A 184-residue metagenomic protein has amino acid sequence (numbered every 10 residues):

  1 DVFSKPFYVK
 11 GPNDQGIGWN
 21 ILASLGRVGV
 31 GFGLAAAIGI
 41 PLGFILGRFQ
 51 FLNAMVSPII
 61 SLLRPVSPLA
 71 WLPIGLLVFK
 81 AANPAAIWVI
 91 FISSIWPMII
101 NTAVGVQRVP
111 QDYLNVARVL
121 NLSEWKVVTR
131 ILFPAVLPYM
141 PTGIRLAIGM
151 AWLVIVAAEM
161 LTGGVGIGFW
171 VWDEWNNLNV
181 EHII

Functional and structural regions predicted by a protein language model:
D1-G33: Periplasmic/extracellular loop-to-transmembrane helix junction in inner-membrane transport proteins
G18-V30, N53, I60-L63, F79-K80 (+5 more regions): Alpha-helical membrane-interface segments at transmembrane helix boundaries
V30-I60: Transmembrane-helix boundary motif in ABC transporter permease subunits
L46-F51, F79-A82, S93, L161-V165: Short helix-capping/hinge motifs at transmembrane helix termini and TM-loop junctions
S61-P97, V104-G105: Generic hydrophobic transmembrane alpha-helix motif, especially the helices
L76-L77, V106, L153-I184: Glycine-rich helix-loop "coupling/hinge" segments at transmembrane-helix boundaries in multipass transporters
W88, I92, E124-A157, I184: Transmembrane alpha-helices
M98-G143: Short cytoplasmic-facing helical segments at TM-TM junctions of multi-pass membrane proteins
